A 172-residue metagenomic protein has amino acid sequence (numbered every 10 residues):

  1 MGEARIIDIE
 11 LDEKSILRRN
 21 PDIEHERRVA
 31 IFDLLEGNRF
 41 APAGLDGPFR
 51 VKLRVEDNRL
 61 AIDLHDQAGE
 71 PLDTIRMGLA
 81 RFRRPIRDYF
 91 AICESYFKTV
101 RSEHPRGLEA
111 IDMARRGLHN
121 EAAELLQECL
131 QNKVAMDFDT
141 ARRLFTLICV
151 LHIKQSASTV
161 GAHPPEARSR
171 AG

Functional and structural regions predicted by a protein language model:
M1-I7, A61, A162-G172: Terminal, compositionally biased segments
M1-R50: Charge-rich, low-complexity N-terminal segments
G2-R5, H25-E36, L72-C93, A135: A signal for specific C-terminal beta-sheet/loop modules enriched in small/flexible residues with GP/PG/PP motifs
E56-L126: Negatively charged, Asp/Glu-rich surface segments that serve as flexible interaction/assembly modules
H104-G172: C-terminal charged interaction modules
